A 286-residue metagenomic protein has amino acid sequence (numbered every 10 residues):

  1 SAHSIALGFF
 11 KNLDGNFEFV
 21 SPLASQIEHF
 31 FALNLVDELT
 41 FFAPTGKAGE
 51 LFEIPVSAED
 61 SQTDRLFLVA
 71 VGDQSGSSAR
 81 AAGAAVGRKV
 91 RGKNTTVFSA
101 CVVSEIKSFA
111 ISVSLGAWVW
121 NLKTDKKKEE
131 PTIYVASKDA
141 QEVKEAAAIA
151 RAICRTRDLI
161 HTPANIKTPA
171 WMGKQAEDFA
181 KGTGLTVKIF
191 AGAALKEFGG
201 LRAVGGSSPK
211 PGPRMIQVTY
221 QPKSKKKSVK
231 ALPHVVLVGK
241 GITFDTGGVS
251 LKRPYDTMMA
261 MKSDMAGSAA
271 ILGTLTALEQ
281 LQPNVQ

Functional and structural regions predicted by a protein language model:
S1-G241: Short amphipathic alpha-helical segment within the helicase RecA-like ATPase core that mediates nucleic-acid
A176, H234-L237, L251-Q286: Alpha-helical metal-binding/catalytic segments enriched in His/Glu/Asp
G248: N-terminal nucleotide-binding beta1-loop-alpha1 segment
